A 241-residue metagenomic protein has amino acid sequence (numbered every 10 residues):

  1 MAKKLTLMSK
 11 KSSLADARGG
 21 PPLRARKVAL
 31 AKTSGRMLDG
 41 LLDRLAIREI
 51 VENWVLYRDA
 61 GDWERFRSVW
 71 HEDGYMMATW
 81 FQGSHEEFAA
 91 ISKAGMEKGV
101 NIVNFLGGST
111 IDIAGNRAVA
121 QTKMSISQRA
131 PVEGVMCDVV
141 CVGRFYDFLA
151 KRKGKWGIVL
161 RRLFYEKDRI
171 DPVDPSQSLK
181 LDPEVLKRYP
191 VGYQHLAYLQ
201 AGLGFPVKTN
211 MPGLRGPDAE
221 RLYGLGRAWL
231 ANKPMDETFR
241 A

Functional and structural regions predicted by a protein language model:
A2-K3, L7-A60, S68, A241: Short, low-complexity N-terminal intrinsically disordered segments enriched in polar/charged residues
K3, Q121, R144-S176, E184: Short beta-strand edge/turn micro-motifs at domain boundaries
M37, L41, T79, M136: Charge-dense, low-complexity intrinsically disordered segments
W63-R129: A solvent-exposed, acidic/Ser-Thr-rich amphipathic alpha-helical stretch
N104-L106, V140-F145: Short, surface-exposed coil-to-beta transition loops
S127-C137, D168-I170: Short, cysteine-centered beta-strand-loop-beta hairpins and adjacent loop/turn segments enriched in charged/polar
L181-A241: A hydrophobic membrane-anchoring alpha-helix module
